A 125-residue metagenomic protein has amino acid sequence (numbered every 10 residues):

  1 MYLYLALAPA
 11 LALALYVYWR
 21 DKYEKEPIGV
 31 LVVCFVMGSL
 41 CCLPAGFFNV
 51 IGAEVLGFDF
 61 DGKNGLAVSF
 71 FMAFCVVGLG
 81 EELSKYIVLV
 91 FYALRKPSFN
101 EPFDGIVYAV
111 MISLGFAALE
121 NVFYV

Functional and structural regions predicted by a protein language model:
M1-V125: Hydrophobic alpha-helical segments at protein termini of multi-pass membrane proteins
